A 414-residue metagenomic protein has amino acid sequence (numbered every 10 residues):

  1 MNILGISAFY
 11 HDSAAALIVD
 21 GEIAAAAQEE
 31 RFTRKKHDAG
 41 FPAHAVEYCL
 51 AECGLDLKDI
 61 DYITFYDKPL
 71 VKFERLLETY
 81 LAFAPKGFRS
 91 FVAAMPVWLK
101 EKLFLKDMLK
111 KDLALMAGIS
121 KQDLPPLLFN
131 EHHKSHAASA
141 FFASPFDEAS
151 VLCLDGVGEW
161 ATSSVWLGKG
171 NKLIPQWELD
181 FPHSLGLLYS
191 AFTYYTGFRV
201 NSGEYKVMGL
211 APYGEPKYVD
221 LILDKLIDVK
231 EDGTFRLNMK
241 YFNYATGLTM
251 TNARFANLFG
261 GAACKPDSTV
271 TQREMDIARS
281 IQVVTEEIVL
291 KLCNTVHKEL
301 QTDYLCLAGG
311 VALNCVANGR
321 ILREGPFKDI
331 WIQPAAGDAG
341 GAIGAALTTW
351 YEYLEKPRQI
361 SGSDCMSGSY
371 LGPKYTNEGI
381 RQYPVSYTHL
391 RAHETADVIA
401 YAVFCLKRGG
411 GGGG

Functional and structural regions predicted by a protein language model:
M1-R391: Short acidic/glycine-rich loops and adjacent helix/strand connectors that line catalytic pockets where negatively
I18, E394, V398, A402-F404: Short stretches within intrinsically disordered, low-complexity N-terminal or propeptide regions
E286, E394, K407: Acidic-residue sensor for enzyme active/binding pockets
T388-T395, G412-G414: Conserved small/polar residues in nucleotide/adenosyl-binding loops
A400-G414: Hydrophobic alpha-helical segments, chiefly the membrane-spanning helices and signal/signal-anchor peptides
